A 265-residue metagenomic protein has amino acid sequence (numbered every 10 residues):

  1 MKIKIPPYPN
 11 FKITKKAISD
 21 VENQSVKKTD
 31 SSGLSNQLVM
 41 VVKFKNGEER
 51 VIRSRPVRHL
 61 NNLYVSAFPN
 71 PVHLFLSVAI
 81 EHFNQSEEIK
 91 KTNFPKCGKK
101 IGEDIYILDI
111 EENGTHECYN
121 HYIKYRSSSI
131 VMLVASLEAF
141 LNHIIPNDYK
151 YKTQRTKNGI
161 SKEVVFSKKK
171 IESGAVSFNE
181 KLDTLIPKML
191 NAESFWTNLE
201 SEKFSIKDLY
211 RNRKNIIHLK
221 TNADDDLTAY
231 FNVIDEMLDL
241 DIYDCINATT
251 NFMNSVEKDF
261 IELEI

Functional and structural regions predicted by a protein language model:
M1-R126, I265: Extended intrinsically disordered or low-complexity regions, especially N/C-terminal cytosolic tails and loops, rather
F75-Q85, S205-D208, N212-N215, L219: Solvent-exposed, amphipathic alpha-helical segments
A79, S86, S129, L133-S136 (+1 more regions): Long alpha-helical scaffolds
S86-N93, C97, N147, I216 (+1 more regions): Secondary-structure edge/capping motif, primarily at the C-terminal ends of alpha-helices and the immediately following
E117-H121, F195-N198, A229-L238: Short helix/strand-bridging catalytic loops that position acidic/His residues to coordinate divalent metals and engage
H121-D148: Short, hydrophobic, well-ordered secondary-structure elements
N142-F204, L219, A223: Short non-catalytic regulatory patches outside canonical folded cores
K203-N215, A223-I265: Amphipathic, Lys/Arg-enriched alpha-helical patches that create a basic surface for binding polyanionic ligands
